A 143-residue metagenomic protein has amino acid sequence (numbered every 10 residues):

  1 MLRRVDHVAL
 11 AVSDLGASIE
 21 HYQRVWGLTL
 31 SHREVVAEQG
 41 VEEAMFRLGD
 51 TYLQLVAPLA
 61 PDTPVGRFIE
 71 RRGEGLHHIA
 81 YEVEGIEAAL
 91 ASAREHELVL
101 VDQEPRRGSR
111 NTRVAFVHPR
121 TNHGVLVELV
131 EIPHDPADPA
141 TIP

Functional and structural regions predicted by a protein language model:
M1-I19, E74-V83, E131-P143: N-terminal beta-strand motif that seeds the catalytic metal site of vicinal oxygen chelate
R4-D6, L28-G40, L59-H77, S92 (+1 more regions): A cross-kingdom feature marking solvent-exposed beta-strand/loop segments within repeated, beta-rich binding/scaffold
V5-V12, Y22, F46, L53-V56 (+4 more regions): Short, structured motif recognition centered on aromatic/hydrophobic residues
G16-T29, E95: Amphipathic alpha-helical segments
S18, T29, L53-Q54, P61-P64 (+2 more regions): Short loop/beta submotifs within extracellular cysteine-rich repeat domains
S18-I19, E42, A89: Residues within well-ordered alpha-helices
A44-R47, Q54, L90-P143: Vicinal oxygen chelate
